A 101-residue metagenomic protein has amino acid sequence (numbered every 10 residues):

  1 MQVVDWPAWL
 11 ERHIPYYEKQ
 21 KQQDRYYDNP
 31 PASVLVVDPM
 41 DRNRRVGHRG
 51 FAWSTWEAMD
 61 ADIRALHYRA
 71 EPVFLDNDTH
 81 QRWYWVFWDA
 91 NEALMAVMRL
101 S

Functional and structural regions predicted by a protein language model:
M1-H80: The feature represents the first ordered module of a protein
E71-S101: Short, compact, well-ordered microdomains
